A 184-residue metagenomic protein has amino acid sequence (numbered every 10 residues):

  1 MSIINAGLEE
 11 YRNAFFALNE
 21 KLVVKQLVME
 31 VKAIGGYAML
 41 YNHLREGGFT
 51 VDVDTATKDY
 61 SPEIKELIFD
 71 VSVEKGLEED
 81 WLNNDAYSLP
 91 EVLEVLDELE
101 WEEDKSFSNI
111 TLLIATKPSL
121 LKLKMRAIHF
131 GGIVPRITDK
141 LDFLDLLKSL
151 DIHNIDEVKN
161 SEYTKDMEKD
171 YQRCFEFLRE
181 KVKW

Functional and structural regions predicted by a protein language model:
M1-W184: Compositionally biased terminal segments of proteins
